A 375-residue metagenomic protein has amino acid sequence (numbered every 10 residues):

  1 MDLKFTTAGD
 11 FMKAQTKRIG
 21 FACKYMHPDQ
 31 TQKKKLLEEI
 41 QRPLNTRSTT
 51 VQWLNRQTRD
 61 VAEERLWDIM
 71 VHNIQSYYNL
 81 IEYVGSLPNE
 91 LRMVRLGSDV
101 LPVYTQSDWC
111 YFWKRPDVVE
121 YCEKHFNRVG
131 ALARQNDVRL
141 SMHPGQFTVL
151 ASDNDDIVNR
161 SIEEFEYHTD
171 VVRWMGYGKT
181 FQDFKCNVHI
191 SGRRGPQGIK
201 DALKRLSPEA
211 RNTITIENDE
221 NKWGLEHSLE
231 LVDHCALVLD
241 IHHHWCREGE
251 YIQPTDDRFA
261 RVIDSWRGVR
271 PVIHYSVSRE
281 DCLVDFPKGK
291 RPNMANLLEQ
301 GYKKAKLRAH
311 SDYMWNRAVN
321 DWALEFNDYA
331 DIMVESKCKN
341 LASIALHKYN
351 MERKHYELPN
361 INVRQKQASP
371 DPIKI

Functional and structural regions predicted by a protein language model:
D2-R139, T148-I162, E166, D170 (+5 more regions): Alpha/beta catalytic barrel-like cores
H143, D240, I332: Conserved, mostly hydrophobic/aromatic
V158-A236, H242: Eukaryote-skewed repeat-based solenoidal scaffolds used as protein-protein interaction platforms, primarily
V238, H242-H244, T255, F259: Catalytic-core regions of glycoside hydrolase
W245-G249: Short active-site loop/helix that positions an aromatic residue
